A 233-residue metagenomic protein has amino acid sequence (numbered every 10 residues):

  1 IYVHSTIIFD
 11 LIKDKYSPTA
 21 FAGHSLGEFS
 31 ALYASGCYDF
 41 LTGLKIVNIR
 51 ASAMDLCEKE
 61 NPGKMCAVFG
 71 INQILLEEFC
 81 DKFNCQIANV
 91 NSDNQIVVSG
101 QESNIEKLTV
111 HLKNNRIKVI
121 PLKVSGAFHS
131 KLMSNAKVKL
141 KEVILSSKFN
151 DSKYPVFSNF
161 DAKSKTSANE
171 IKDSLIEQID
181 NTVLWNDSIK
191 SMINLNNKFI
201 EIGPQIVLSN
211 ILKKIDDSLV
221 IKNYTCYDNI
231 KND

Functional and structural regions predicted by a protein language model:
I1-E78, F199-D228: FabD-like malonyl-/acyl-CoA
I1-K13, P18, L145-D233: Acyltransferase/transacylase module recognition
S30, N104, L184: Conserved cofactor-binding/catalytic machinery of classical short-chain dehydrogenase/reductase
S35-D180: Alpha/beta catalytic cores of group-transfer enzymes, especially the acyltransferase/condensing modules of polyketide
